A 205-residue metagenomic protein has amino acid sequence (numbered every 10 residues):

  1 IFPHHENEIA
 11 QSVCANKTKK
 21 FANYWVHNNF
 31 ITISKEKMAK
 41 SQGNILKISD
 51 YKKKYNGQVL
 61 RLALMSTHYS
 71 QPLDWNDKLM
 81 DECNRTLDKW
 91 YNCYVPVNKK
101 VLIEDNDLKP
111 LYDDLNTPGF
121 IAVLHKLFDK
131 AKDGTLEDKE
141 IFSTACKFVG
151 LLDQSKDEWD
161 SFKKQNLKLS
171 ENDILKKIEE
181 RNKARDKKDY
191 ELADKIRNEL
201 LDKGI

Functional and structural regions predicted by a protein language model:
I1, G57-V59, L64-M65, Y112 (+4 more regions): Non-catalytic interaction-recognition regions
I1-K99: Alpha-helical recognition segments enriched in aromatics with Gly/Pro capping that present substrate-recognition
E8-Q11, K47, P110, E180 (+1 more regions): Short, hydrophobic/aromatic alpha-helical segments in well-folded domains
Y24-N28, A63-L64, D77, V101-I103 (+3 more regions): Short coil/turn segments at secondary-structure boundaries
M38-A39, L102, K168-D173: Short helix-capping and inter-helix turn/linker motifs at the boundaries of alpha-helical repeat units
A39, S70-W75, D105-L111, D157-F162: Short, charged, low-complexity loops and linkers
L73, L79-K139, A145-C146: Helix-loop elements that line ligand-binding/catalytic pockets
H125-I205: Basic, alpha-helical terminal appendages of large translation-related enzymes
